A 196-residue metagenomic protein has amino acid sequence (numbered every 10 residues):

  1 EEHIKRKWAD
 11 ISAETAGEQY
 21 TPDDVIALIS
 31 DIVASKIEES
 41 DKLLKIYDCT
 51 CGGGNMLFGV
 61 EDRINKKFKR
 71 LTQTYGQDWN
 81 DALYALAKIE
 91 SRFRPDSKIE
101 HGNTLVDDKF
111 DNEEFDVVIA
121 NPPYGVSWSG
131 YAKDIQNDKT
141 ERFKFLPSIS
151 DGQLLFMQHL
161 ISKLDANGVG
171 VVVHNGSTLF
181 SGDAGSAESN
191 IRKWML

Functional and structural regions predicted by a protein language model:
E1-D10: Long recognition/docking surfaces used for binding and targeting
H3-I4, V33, L164: Generic structural signal for hydrophobic core residues of well-folded globular domains
I11-S12, R70, R142-F143: A short, mixed-charge helix-start or loop-turn motif at secondary-structure junctions
A13-E14, A132: Short acidic, glycine/proline-rich loop/turn micro-motifs
T15-A120, G125-V126, L154, N175-S177 (+2 more regions): Conserved S-adenosyl-L-methionine
Y124-L155, V171, G176-A187: Mobile active-site "lid"/loop adjacent to the S-adenosyl-L-methionine
L164-G170: Short glycine-dipeptide loop
